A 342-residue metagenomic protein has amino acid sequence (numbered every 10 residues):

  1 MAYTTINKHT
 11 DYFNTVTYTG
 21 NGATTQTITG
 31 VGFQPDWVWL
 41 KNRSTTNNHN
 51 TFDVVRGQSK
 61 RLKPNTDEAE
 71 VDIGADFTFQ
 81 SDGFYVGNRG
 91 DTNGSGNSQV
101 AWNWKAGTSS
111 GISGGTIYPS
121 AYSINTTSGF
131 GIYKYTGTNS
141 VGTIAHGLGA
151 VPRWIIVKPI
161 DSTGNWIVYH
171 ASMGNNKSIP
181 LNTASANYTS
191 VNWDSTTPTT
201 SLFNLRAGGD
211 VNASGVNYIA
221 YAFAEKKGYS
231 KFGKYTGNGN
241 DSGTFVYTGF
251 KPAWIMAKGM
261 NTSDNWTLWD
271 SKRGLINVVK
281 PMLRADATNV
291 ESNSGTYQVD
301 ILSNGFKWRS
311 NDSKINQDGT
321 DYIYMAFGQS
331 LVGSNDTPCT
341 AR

Functional and structural regions predicted by a protein language model:
M1-R342: Surface-exposed molecular-recognition determinants
